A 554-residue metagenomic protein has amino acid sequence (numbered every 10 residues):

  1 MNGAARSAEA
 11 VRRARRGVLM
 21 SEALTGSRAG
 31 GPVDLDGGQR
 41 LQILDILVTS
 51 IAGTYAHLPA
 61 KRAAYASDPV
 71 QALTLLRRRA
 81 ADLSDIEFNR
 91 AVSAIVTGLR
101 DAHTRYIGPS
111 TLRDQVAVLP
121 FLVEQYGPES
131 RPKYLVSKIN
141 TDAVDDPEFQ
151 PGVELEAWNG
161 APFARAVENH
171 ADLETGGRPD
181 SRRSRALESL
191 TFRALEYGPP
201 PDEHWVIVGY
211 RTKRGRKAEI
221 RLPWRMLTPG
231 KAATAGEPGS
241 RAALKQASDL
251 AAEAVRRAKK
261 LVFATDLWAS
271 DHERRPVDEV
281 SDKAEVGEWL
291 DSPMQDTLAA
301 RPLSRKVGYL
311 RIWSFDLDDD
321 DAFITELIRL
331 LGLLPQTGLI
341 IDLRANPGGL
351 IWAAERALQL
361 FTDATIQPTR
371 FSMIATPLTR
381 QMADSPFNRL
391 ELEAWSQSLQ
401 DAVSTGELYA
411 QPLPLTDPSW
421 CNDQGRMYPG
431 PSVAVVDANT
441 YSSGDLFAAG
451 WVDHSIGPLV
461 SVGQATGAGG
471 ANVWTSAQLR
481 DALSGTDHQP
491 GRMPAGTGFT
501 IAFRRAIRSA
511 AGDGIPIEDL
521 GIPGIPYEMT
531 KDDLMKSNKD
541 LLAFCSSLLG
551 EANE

Functional and structural regions predicted by a protein language model:
N2-L390, V433, A471-P490, G498 (+2 more regions): Flexible, low-complexity junctional segments that flank or bridge functional domains
T141, S314-L317, A345-N346, A438-Y441 (+2 more regions): Short, glycine-/Ser/Thr-/acidic-enriched flexible segments
D202-W205, L358-Q359, T405-D417, D445 (+1 more regions): Serine endopeptidase catalytic core focused on the charge-relay Asp
R329-G332, W420-D423, A449-G450: Mature extracellular/periplasmic domains of secretome proteins
S396-A410, P414-S419, T440, P494-G496: Structural flexibility/helix-modulation signal
S419-V435: Short, conserved helix/loop micro-motifs enriched in His/Cys and acidic residues
P431-A471: Extended C-terminal subregions enriched in glycine
A495-A510: Short acidic, Pro/Gly- and aromatic-enriched capping/linker segments at domain boundaries
